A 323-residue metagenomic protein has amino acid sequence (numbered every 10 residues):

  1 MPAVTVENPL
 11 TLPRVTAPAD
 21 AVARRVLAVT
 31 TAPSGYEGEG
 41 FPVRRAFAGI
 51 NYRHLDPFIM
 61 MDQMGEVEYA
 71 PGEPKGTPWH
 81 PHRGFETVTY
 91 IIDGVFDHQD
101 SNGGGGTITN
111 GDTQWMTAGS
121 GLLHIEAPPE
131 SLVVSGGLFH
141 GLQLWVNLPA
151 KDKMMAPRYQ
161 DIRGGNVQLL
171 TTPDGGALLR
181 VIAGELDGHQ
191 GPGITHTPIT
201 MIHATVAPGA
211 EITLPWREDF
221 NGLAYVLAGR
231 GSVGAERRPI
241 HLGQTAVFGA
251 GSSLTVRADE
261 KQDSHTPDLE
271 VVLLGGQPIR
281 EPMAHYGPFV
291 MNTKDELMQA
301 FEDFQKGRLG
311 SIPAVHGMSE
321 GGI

Functional and structural regions predicted by a protein language model:
M1-I323: Jelly-roll (double-stranded beta-helix
